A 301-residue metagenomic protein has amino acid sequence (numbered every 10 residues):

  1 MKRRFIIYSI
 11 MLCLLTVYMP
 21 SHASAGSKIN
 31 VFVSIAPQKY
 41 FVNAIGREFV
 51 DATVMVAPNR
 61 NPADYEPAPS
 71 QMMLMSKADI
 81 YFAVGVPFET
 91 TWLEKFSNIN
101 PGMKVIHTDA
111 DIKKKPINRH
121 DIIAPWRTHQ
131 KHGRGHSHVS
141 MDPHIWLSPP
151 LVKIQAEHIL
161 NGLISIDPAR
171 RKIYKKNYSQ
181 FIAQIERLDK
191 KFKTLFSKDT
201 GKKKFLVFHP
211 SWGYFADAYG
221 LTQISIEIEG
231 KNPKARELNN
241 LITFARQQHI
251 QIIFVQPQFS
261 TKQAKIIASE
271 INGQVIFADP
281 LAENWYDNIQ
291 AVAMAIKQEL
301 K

Functional and structural regions predicted by a protein language model:
M1-S9: Bacterial N-terminal signal peptides that target proteins for export
Y8, A23-K301: Extracytoplasmic metal-acquisition and chelation regions
Y8-Y18: Bacterial N-terminal signal peptides
